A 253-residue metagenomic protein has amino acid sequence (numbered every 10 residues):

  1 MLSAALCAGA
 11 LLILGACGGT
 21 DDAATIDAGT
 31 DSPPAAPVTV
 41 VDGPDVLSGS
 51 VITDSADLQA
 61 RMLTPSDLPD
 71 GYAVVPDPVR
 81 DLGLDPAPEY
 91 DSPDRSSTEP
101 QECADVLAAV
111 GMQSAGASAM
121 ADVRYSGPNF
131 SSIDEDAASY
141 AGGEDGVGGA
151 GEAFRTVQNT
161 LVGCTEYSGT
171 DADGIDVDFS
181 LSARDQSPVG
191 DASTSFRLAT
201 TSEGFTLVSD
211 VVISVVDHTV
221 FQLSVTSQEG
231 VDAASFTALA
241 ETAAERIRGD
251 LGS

Functional and structural regions predicted by a protein language model:
M1-L6: Bacterial N-terminal signal peptides that target proteins for export
I13-A16: C-terminal motif of bacterial Sec signal peptides marking the signal peptidase cleavage site
G18-D21: Bacterial signal peptide processing site
I26-M120: N-terminal "mature-domain start" segment
I52-D54, D134-G142, T226-G230: Second-shell loop/turn segments in exported
V79-F205: A small/polar (G/S/T-enriched), proline-flanked helix-loop surface module common in exported/cell-envelope proteins
I175-E241, R246: A short, solvent-exposed beta-edge/loop patch
E245, G249-S253: Flexible helix-coil linker/hinge segments at domain or subdomain boundaries
